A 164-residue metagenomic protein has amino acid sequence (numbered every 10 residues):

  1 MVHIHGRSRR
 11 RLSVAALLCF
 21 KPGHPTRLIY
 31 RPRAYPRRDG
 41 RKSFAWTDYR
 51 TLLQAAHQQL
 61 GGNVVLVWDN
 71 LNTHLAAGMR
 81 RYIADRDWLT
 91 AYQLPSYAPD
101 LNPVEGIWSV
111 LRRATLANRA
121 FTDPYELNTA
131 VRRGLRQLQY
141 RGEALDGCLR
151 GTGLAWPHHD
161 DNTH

Functional and structural regions predicted by a protein language model:
M1-H164: Short functional hotspots at interaction and active-site rims
